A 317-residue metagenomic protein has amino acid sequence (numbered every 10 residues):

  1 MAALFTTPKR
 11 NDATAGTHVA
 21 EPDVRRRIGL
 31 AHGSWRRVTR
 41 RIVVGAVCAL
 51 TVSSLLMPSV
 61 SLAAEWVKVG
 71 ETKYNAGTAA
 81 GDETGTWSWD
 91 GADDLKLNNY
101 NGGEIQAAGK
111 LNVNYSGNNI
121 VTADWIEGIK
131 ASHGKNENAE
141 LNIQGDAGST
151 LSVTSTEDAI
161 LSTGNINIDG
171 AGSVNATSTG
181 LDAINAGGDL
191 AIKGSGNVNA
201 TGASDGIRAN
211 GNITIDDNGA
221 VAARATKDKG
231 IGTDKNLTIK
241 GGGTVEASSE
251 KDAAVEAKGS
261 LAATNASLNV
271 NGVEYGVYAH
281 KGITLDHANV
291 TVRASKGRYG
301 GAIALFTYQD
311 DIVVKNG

Functional and structural regions predicted by a protein language model:
M1-G45: Bacterial Sec-dependent N-terminal signal peptides
A3-F5, L62-G317: A composition-driven surface/loop motif
V52-S61: C-terminal segment of classical bacterial N-terminal signal peptides
